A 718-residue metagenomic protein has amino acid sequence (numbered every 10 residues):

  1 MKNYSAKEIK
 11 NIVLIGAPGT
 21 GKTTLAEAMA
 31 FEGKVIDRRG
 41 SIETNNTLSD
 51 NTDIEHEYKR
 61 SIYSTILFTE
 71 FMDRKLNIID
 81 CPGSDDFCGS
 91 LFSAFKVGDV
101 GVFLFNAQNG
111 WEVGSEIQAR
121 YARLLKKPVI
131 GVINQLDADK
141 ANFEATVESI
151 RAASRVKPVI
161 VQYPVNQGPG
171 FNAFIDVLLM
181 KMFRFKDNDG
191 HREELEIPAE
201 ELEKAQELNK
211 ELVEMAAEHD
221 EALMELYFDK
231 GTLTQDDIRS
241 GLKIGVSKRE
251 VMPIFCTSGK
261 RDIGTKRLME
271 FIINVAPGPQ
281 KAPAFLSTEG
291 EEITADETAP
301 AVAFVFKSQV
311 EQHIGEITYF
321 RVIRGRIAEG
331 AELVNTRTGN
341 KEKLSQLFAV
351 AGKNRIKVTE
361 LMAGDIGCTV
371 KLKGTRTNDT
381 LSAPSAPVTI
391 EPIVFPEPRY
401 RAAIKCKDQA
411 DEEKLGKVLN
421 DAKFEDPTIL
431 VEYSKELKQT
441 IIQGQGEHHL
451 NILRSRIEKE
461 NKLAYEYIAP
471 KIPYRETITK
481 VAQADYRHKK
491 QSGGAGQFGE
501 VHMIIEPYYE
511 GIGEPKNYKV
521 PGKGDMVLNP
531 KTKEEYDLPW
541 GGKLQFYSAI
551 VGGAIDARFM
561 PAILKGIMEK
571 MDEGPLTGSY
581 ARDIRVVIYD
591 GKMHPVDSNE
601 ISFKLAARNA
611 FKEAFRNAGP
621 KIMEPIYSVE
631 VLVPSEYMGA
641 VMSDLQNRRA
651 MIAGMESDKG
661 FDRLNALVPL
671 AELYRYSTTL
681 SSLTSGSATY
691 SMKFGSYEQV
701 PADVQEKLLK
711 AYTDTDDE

Functional and structural regions predicted by a protein language model:
M1-E718: Structural and coupling elements of P-loop NTPases
